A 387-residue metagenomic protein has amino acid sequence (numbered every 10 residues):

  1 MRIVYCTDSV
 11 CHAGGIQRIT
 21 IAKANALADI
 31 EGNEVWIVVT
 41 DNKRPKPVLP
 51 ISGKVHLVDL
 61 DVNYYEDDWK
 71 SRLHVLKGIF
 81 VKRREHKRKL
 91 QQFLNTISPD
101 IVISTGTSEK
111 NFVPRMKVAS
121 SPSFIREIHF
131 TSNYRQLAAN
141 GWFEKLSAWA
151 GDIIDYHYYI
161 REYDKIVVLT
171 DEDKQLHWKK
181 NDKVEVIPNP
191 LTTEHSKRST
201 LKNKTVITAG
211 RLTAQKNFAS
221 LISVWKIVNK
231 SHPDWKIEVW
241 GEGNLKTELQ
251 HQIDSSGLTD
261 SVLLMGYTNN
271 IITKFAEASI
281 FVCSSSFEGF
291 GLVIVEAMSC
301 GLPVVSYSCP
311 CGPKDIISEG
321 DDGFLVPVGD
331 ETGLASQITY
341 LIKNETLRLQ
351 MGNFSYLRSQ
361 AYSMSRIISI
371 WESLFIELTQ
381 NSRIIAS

Functional and structural regions predicted by a protein language model:
C6-A13, A26, I30-K77, L176: N-terminal strand-loop element at the rim of the active site of nucleotide-sugar-dependent glycosyltransferases
G14-A22, K204, R211-K230, V239 (+2 more regions): A conserved mid-protein helix/loop that constitutes part of the nucleotide-sugar donor-binding site
R88-Q92, K145-K165: Membrane-proximal helix-turn-helix segments that form the acceptor-binding/catalytic region of lipid-linked
E172, P190: Carbohydrate-associated surface elements
D234, Q250, S261, G333 (+3 more regions): A short, well-ordered alpha-helix in the C-terminal region of glycosyltransferases
Y267, S286: Aromatic "clamp/platform" in nucleotide-sugar-dependent glycosyltransferases that forms part of the donor/acceptor
P303-Y307: Short hydrophobic beta-strand element within catalytic cores of glycosyltransferases and related nucleotide-activated
S318-G320, F324-E331, Y340-E345, Q360: Conserved acidic donor-binding segment of nucleotide-sugar-dependent glycosyltransferases
